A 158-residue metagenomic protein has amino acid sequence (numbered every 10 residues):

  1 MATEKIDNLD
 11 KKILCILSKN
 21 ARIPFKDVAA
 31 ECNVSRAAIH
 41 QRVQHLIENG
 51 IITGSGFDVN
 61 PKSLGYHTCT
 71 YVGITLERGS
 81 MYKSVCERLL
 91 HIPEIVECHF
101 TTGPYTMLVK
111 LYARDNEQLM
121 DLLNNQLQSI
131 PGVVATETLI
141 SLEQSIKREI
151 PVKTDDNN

Functional and structural regions predicted by a protein language model:
M1-N158: A compositional/biophysical signature of low hydrophobicity enriched in polar/charged and small residues
